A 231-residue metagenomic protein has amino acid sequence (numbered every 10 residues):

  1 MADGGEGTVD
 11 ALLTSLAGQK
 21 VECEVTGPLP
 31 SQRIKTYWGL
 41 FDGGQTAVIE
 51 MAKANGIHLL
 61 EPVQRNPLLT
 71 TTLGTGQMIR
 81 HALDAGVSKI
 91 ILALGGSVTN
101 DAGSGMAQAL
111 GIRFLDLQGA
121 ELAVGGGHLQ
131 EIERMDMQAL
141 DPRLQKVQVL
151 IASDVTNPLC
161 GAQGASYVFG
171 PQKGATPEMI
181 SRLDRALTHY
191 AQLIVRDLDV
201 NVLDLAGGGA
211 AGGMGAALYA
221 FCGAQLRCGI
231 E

Functional and structural regions predicted by a protein language model:
M1-L94, V98-E231: N-terminal loops that bind phosphate or other acidic moieties and the adjacent beta-alpha structural core
